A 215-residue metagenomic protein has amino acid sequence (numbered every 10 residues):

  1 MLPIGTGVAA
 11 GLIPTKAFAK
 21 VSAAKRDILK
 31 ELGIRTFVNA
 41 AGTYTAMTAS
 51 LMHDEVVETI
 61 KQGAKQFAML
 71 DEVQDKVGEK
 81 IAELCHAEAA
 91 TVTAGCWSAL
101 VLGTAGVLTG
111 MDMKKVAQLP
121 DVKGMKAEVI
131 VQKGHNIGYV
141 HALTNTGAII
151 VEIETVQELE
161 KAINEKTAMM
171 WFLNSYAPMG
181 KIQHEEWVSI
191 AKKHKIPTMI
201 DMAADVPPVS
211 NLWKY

Functional and structural regions predicted by a protein language model:
M1-F18: N-terminal export signals
P3-I4, A24-V38, G42-M47, G78-I81 (+1 more regions): Conserved PLP-enzyme active-site core in the AAT-like
A10, M69, T109-D112: A generic secondary-structure boundary signal that marks alpha-helix termini
A19-A23: PGST-rich, cysteine-poor low-complexity/disordered linker and tail segments that act as flexible spacers
S50: Accessory carbohydrate-recognition regions in carbohydrate-active enzymes
D54-C96, G106: Conserved N-terminal alpha-helix of the aminotransferase class I/II PLP-enzyme fold
